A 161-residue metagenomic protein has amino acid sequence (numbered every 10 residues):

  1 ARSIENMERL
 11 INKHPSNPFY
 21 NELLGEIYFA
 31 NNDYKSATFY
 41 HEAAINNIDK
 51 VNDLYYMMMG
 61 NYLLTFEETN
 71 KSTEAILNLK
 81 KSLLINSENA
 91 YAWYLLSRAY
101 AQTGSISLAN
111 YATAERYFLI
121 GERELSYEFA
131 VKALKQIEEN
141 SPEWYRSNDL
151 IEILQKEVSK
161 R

Functional and structural regions predicted by a protein language model:
A1-N47, D149, S159-R161: Extracytoplasmic and endomembrane cell-envelope/extracellular-matrix remodeling and assembly machinery
R2, E74, N110-A112, L125 (+2 more regions): Zymogen propeptides/activation segments of proteases
I4, E8, N21, T38 (+5 more regions): Extracytoplasmic/secreted envelope proteins and their assembly/folding machinery, especially bacterial periplasmic
K13-P18, A30, Y34, S72 (+5 more regions): Solvent-exposed, acidic/flexible segments
F19, D53, Y91, P142-E143: Secondary-structure boundary/capping residues
G25-N32, F39-T103, S107, Y111 (+1 more regions): Alpha-helical adaptor scaffolds
Y117-R161: Terminal, low-structured helical/coil segments at or just beyond the last alpha-helical repeat
